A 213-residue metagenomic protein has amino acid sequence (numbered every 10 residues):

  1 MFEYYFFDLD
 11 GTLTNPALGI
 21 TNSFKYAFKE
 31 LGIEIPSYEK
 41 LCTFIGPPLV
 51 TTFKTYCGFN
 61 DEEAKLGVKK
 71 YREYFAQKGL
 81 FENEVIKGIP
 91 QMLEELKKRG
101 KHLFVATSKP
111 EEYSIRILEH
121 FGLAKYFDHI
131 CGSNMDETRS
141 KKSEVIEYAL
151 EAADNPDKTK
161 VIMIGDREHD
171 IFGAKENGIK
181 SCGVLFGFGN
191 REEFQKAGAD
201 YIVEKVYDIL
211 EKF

Functional and structural regions predicted by a protein language model:
M1-T43, K54-C57: Active-site neighborhood of HAD-like aspartate-dependent phosphohydrolases
Y4, K142-I171: Conserved Lys-Pro-Asp/Glu-containing loop-to-beta segment of HAD-superfamily phosphomonoesterases, centered on
A27-F28, P48-D61, I117-H120, A149-A152: Helix-loop "lid/cap" segments that line or gate small-molecule binding pockets
E34, L123-D128, P156, D200-V203: Conserved H-loop
I45-Q77, K87-K98: A metal-dependent, Asp-based hydrolase signature
Q77-V105, E111-I115, S143: Short, acidic loop-to-helix structural element flanking the phosphoryl-transfer center in phosphate-processing enzymes
A124-R139: A short, structured active-site edge motif that brings together acidic residues
M163-V203: Acidic, Mg2+-coordinating phosphoryl-transfer loop and its flanking beta/alpha structural elements, shared across
